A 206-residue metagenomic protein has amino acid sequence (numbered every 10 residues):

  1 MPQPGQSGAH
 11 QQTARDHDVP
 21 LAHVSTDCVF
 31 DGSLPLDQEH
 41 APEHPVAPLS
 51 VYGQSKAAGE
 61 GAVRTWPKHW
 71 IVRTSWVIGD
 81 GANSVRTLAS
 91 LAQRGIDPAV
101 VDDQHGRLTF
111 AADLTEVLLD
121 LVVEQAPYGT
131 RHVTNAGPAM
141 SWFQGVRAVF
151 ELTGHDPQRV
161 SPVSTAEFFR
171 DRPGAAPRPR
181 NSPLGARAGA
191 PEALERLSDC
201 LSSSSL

Functional and structural regions predicted by a protein language model:
M1, V29-V72, W76: Catalytic helix-loop patch of NAD(P)-dependent Rossmann-fold dehydrogenases
M1-A22: NAD(P)-cofactor binding segment of oxidoreductase domains
P2-G5, S50, G106-T109, M140 (+1 more regions): Residue-level signal for the nucleotide or nucleotide-sugar donor/cofactor binding architecture
T13-H17, W66, T153: Helix C-cap/helix->beta junction micro-motif
R64-G106, D113: NAD(P)-dependent short-chain dehydrogenase/reductase
A89-D97, G106-A136: Alpha-helical substrate-binding/gating segment
E124-P173: Mid/C-terminal beta-alpha module of Rossmann-like enzyme folds, strongest in SDR-family dehydrogenases/epimerases
T153, A190-L206: Amphipathic terminal alpha-helices
